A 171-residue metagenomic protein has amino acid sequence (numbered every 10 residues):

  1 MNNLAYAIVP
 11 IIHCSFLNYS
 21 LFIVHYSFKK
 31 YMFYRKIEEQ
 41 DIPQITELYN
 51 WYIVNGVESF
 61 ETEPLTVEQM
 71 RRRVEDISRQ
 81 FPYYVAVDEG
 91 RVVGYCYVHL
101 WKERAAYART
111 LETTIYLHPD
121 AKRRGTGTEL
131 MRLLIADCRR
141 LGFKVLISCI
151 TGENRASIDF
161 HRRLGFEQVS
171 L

Functional and structural regions predicted by a protein language model:
N2-K30: Intrinsic disorder/low-complexity segments
F33-I45: A short beta-loop-alpha structural element at the N-terminal edge of CoA-dependent acyl/N-acetyltransferase catalytic
E47-P64: Helix-loop element at the rim of GNAT/NAT acetyltransferase active sites that forms part of the acceptor-substrate
T62-D120, M131-R132: Acetyl-CoA-dependent GNAT
Y97-L100, I147-I150, R162, E167-L171: Conserved catalytic-core motifs of GNAT/GCN5-like acyltransferases
I115-D120, R124, A136, G152-E153: Active-site acidic-Proline motif in GNAT/NAT acetyltransferases
R123-A136, D159-R163: Conserved acetyl-CoA-binding loop-helix of GNAT-fold acetyltransferases
C138-I150: Conserved GNAT acetyl-CoA-binding A-motif
